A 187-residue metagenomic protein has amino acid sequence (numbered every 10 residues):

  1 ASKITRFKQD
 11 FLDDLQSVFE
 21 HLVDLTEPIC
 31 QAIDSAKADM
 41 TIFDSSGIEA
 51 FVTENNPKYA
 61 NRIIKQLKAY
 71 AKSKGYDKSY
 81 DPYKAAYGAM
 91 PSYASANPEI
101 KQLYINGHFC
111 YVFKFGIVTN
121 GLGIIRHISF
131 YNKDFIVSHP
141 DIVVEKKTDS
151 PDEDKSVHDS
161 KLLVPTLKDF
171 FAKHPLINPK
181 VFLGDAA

Functional and structural regions predicted by a protein language model:
S2-A186: Polybasic low-complexity intrinsically disordered regions
